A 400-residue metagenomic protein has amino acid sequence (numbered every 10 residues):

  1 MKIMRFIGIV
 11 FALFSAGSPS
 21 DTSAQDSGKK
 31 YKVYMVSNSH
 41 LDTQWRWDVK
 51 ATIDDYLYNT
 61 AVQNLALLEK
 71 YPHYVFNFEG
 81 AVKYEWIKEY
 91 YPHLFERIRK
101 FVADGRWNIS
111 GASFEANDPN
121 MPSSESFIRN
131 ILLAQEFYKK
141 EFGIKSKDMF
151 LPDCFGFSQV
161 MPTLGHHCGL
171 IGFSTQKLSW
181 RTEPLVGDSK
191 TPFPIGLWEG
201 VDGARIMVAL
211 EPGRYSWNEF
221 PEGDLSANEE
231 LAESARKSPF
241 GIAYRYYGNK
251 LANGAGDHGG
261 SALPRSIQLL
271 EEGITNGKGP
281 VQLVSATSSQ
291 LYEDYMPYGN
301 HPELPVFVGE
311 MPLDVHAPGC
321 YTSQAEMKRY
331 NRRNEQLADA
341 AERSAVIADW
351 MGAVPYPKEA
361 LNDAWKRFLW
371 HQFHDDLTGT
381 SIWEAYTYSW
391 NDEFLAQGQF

Functional and structural regions predicted by a protein language model:
M1-K2: N-terminal secretory signal peptides that target proteins for export/translocation
R5-A16: Bacterial N-terminal signal peptides
P19-A24: Boundary at the C-terminal end of the N-terminal hydrophobic targeting segment
Q25-F400: Catalytic-domain carbohydrate-binding cleft regions of carbohydrate-active enzymes
